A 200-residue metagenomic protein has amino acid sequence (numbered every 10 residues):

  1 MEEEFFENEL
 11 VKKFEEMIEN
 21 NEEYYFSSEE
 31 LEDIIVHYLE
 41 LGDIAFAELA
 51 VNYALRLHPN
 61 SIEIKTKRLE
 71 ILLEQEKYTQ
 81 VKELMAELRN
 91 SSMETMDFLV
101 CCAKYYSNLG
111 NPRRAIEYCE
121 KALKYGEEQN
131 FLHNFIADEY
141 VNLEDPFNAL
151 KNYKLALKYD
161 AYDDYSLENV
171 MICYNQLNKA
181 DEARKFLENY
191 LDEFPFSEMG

Functional and structural regions predicted by a protein language model:
E29, E63, D97, F131 (+3 more regions): Start-of-helix register in tetratricopeptide repeats
A54, E87-L88, K121-A122, L155-A156 (+1 more regions): Canonical positions in the second alpha-helix
P59, M93, E127, A161 (+1 more regions): Short coil turns that delineate tetratricopeptide repeat
